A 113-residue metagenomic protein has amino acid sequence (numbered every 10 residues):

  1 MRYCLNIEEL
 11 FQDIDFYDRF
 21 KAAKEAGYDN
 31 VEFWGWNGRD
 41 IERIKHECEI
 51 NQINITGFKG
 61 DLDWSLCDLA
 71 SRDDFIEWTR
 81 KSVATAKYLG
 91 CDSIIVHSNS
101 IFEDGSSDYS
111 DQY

Functional and structural regions predicted by a protein language model:
M1, A22-E25, G60-D63, N99-E103: A short alpha-helix capping/helix-coil boundary motif
R2-I7, V31-F33, I53-G60, I94-V96: Hydrophobic faces of well-ordered beta-strands that scaffold small-molecule active sites in alpha/beta enzyme cores
L5, A23, V31, C48 (+3 more regions): Conserved, mostly hydrophobic/aromatic
N6-K21: Short, composition-biased local secondary-structure segments
L10-I14, N30-R43, W64-D73, F102-G105: Acidic-and-aromatic substrate-binding clefts and catalytic sites of carbohydrate-active enzymes
D18-E25, R39-K59, R80-G90: Acidic (Asp/Glu)-rich catalytic clusters
L69-Y113: Active-site acidic/histidine proton-transfer and metal-coordination neighborhood in alpha/beta enzyme cores
